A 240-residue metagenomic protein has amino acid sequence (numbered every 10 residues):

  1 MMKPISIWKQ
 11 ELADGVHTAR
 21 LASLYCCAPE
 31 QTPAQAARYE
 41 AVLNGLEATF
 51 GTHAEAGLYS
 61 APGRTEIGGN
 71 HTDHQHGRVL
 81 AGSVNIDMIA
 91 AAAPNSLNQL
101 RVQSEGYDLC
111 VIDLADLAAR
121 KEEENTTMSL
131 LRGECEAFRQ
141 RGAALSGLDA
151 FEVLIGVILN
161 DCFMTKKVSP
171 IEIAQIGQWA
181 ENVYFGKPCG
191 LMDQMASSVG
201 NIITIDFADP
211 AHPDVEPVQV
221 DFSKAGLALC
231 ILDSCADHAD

Functional and structural regions predicted by a protein language model:
M1-K3, Q75, D161-D240: ATP-dependent small-molecule kinase catalytic core of the GHMP/sugar-kinase superfamily and closely related
M2-L58, I86-I176: Anion-binding (especially nucleotide phosphate/pyrophosphate-binding) glycine-rich loop and adjoining beta-alpha core
E55-G57, G63, N98-L100, N201-I203 (+1 more regions): A generic secondary-structure signal marking the coil-to-beta-strand transition
S60-P62, V153, A196: Active-site nucleophile and cofactor-binding loops and adjacent substrate-binding regions of central metabolic enzymes
N70: Redox-cofactor-proximal catalytic regions of oxidoreductases
H76-S83: Short Gly/aromatic-enriched secondary-structure transition segments
G82, E122-T126, K224, D240: Short alpha-helix boundary/capping segments
